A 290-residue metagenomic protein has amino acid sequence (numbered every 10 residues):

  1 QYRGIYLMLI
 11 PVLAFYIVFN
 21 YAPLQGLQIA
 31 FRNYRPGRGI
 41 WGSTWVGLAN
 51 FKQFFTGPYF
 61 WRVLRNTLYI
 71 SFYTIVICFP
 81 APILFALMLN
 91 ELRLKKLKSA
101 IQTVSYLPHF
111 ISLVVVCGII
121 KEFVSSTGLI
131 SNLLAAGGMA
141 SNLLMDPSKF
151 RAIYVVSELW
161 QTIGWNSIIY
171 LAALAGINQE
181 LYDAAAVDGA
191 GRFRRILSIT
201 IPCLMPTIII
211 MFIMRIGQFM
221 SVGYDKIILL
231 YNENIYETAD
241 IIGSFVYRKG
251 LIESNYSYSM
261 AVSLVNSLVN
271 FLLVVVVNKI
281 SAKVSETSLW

Functional and structural regions predicted by a protein language model:
G4-W290: A structural signal for multi-pass alpha-helical bundles of membrane permease subunits that mediate small-molecule
